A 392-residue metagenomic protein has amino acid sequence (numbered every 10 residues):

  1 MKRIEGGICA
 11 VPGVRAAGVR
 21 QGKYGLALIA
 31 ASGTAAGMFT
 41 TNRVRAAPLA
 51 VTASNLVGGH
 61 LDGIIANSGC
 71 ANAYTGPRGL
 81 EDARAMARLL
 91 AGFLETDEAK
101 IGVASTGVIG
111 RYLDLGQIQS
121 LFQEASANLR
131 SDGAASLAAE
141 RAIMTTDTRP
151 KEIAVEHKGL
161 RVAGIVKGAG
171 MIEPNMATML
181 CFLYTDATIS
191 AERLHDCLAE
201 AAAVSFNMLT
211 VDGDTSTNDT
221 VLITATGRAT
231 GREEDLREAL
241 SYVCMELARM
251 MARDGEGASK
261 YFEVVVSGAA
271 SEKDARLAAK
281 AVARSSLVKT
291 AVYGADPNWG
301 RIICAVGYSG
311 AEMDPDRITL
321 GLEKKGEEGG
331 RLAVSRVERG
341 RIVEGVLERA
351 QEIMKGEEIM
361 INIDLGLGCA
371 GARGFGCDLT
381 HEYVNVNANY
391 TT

Functional and structural regions predicted by a protein language model:
M1-N67, A71-E81, A91-T392: A structural signal for small-residue-enriched, beta-sheet-centric alpha/beta enzyme cores and oligomeric scaffold folds
A87: Generic structural marker for isolated residues within well-ordered, non-membrane alpha-helices of soluble domains
